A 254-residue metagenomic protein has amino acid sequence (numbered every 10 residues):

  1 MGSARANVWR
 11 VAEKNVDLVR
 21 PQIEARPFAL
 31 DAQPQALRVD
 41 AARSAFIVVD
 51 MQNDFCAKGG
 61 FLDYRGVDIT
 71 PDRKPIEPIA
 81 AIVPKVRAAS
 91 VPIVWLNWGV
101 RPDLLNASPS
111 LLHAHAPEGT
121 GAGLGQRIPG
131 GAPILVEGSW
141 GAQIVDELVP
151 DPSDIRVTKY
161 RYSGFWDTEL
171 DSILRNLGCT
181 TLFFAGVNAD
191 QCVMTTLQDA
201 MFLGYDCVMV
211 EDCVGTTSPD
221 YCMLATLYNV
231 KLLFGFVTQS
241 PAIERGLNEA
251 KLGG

Functional and structural regions predicted by a protein language model:
M1-A45, D54, D72, A81-A89 (+2 more regions): Active-site-adjacent betaalpha module
A42, G59-V86, V91-N97: A short alpha/beta connector and helix-capping loop motif
V48, W95, M209: Short beta-strand "acidic-cap" motif of Rossmann-like dinucleotide-binding folds
M51, W98, D212: Active-site loop/turn elements of alpha/beta-hydrolase fold enzymes, especially the short glycine-/histidine-rich
Q52-K58: Short acidic, Gly/Ser-rich segments with clustered Asp/Glu that frequently serve as metal-coordination loops in enzyme
L96-G99, V187: Short, well-ordered beta-to-alpha junction loops that form the rim of enzyme active sites and present histidine/acidic
